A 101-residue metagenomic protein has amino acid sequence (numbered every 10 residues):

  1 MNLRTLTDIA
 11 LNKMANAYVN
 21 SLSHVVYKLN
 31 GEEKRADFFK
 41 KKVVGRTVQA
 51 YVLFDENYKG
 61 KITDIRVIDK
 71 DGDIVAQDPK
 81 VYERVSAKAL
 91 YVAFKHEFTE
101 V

Functional and structural regions predicted by a protein language model:
M1-I62, K70-V101: Small cysteine-rich, disulfide-bonded extracellular modules of the LU/uPAR three-finger superfamily and closely related
